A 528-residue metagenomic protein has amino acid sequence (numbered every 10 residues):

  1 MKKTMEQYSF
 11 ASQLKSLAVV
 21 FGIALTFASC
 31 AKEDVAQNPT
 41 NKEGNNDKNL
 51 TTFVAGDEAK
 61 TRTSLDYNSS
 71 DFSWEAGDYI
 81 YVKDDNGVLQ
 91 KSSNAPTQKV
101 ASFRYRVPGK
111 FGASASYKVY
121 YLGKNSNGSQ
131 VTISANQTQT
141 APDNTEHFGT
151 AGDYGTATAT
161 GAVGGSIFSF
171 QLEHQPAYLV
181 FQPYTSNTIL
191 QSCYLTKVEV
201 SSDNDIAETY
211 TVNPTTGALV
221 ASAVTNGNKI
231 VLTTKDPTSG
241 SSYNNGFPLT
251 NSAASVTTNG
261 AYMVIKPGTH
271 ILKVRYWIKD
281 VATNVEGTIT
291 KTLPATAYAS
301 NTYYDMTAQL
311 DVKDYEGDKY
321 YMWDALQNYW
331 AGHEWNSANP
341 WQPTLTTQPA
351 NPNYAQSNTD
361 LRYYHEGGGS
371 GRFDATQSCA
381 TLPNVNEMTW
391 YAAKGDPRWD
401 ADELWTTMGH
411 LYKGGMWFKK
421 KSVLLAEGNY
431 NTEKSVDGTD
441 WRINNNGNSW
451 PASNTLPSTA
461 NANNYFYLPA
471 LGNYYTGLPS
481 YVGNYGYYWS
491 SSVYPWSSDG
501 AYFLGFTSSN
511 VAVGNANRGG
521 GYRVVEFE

Functional and structural regions predicted by a protein language model:
K2-A393, R398-A401, W405, Y412: Sec-type signal peptide cleavage vicinity
W405-M408, Y412-E528: C-terminal, surface-exposed recognition/capping segments
